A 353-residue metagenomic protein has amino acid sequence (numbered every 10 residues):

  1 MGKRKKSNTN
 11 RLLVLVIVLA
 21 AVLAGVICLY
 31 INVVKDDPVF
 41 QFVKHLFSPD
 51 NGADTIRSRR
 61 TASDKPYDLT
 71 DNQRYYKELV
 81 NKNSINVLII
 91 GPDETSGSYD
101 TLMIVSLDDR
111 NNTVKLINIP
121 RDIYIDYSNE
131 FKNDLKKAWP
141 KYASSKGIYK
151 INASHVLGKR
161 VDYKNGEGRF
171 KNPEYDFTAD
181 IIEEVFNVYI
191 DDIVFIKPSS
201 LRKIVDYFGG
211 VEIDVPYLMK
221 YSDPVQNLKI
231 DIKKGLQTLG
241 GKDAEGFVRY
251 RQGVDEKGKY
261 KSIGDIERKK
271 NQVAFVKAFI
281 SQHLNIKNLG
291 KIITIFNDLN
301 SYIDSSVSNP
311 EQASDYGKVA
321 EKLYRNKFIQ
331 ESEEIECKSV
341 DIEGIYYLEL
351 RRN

Functional and structural regions predicted by a protein language model:
M1-L12: N-terminal Lys/Arg-rich, disordered targeting/topogenic segments
G2, I27-N353: Non-catalytic, solvent-exposed segments at the cell envelope interface
V14-C28: Hydrophobic membrane-insertion alpha-helices, especially the h-region of bacterial N-terminal signal peptides
